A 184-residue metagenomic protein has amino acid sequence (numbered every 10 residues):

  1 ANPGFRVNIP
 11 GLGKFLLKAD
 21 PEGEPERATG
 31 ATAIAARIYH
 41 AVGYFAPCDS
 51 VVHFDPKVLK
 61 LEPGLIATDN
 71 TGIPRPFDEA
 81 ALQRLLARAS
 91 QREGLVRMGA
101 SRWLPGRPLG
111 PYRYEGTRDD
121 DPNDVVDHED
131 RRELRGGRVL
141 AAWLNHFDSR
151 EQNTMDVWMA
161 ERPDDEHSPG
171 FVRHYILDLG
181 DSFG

Functional and structural regions predicted by a protein language model:
A1-R118: Conserved ATP-binding subdomain of kinase catalytic cores across diverse folds
R27-T32, R37, Y112-G184: Conserved kinase catalytic-core segment
